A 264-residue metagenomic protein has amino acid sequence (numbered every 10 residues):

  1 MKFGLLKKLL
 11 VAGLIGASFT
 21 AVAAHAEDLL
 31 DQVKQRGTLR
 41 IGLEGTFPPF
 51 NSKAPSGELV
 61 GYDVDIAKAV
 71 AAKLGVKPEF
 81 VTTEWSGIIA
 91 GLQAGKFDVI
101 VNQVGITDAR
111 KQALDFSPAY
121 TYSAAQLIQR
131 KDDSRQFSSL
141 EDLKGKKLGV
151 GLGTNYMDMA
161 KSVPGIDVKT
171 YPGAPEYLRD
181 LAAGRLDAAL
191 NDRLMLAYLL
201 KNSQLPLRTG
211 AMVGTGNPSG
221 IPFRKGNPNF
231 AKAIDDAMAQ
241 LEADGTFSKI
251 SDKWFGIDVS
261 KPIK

Functional and structural regions predicted by a protein language model:
A26-Q103: Extracytoplasmic small-molecule ligand-binding "clamshell" domains of the periplasmic binding protein/Venus flytrap
D28, N155-V168, L207-G210, M238-K264: Ligand-binding clefts/hinges and TM-proximal coupling segments of bilobed small-molecule sensing domains
L39-R40, G75-K77, A94-N102, K146-K147 (+4 more regions): Alpha-to-beta junction loops
N51-P55, A67-V76, S139-L140, G153-Y171 (+1 more regions): Ligand-binding cleft/hinge of the Venus flytrap
V64, F80-A90, R135, G153-T154 (+2 more regions): Short helix-initiation/N-cap motifs at beta->coil->alpha
G87, V104-Q112, M159-S162, D187-T215: A ligand-binding cleft/hinge motif common to bilobed small-molecule-binding domains
Y122-Q129, R193, A197-M238, I257-K264: Periplasmic-binding protein-like
R130-K147: Flexible hinge/capping segments at coil-to-helix
